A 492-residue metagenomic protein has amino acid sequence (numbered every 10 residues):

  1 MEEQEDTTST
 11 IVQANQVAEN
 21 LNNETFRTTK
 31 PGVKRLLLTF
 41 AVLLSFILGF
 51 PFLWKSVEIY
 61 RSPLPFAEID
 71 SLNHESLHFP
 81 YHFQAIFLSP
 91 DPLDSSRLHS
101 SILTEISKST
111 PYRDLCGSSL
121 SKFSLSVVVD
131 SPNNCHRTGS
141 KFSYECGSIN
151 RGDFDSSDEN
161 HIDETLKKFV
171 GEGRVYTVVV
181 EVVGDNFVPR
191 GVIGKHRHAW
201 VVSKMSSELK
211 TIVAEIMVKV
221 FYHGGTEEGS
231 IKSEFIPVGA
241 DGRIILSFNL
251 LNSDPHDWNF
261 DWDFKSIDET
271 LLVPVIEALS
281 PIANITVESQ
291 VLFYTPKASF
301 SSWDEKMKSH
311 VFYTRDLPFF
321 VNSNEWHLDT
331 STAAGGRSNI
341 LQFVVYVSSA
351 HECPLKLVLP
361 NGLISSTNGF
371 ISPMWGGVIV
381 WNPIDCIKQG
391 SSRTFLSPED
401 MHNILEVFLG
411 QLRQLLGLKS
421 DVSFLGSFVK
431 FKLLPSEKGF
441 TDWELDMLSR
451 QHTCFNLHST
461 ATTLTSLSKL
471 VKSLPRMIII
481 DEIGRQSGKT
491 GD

Functional and structural regions predicted by a protein language model:
E2-L292, P296-M307, V311: Long, solvent-exposed N-terminal ectodomains/accessory regions that are displayed to the extracellular/lumenal milieu
Q4, M447-D492: Membrane-proximal extracellular juxtamembrane segment immediately upstream of a following transmembrane helix
F169-T465: Extended, non-transmembrane interaction/recognition domains
